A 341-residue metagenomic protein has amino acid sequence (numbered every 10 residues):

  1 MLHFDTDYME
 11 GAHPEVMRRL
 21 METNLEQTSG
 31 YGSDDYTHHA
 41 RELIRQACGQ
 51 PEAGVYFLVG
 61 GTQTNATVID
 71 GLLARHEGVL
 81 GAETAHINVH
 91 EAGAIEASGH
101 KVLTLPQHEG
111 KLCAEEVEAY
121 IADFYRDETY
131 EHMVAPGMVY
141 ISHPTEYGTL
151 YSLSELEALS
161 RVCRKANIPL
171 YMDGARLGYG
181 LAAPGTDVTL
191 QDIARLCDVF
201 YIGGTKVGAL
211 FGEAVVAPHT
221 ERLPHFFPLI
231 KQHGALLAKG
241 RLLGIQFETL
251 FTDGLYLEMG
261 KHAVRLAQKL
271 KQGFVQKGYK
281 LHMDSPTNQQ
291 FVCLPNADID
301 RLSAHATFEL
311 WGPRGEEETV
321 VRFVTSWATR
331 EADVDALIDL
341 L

Functional and structural regions predicted by a protein language model:
H13-G61, E83-N88, A94: Conserved N-terminal alpha-helix of the aminotransferase class I/II PLP-enzyme fold
G71-V89, E118: Conserved PLP-anchoring active-site segment centered on the Schiff-base-forming lysine
A74-H76, Q268-L341: Conserved C-terminal alpha-helix-loop-beta "cap" of PLP-dependent enzymes that closes/shapes the active-site mouth
G99-E146, Y151-A158: PLP-dependent aminotransferase-class I/II
V102-L103, L170-M172, L281, F308: Hydrophobic beta-strand scaffold residues
H108-E109, A135-P136, S142, L150 (+2 more regions): Active-site C-terminal subdomain of aminotransferase-like
Y151-A183: Catalytic PLP-binding core of fold-type I/II PLP enzymes
